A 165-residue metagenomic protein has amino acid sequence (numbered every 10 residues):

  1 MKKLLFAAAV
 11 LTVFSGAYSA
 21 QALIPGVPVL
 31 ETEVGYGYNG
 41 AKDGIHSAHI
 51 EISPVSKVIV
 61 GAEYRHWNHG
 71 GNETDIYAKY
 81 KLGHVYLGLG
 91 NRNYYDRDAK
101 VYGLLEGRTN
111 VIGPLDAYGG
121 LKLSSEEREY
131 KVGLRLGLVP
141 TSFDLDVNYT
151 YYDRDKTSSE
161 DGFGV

Functional and structural regions predicted by a protein language model:
M1-V29: Cleavable N-terminal export/targeting peptides
Y18-N68: Short glycine/proline- and aromatic-enriched beta-strand/turn motifs that initiate or cap beta-hairpins
Q21-P25, G44-V55, N72-L89, A99-G113 (+3 more regions): Feature captures outer-membrane beta-barrel proteins of Gram-negative bacteria and organelles
V34-G40, Y64-N68, L82-H84, L89-Y95 (+3 more regions): Transmembrane beta-strands of outer-membrane beta-barrel pores
S158: Short glycine/threonine-rich catalytic loop with a Thr-x-Gly-x-Asp
